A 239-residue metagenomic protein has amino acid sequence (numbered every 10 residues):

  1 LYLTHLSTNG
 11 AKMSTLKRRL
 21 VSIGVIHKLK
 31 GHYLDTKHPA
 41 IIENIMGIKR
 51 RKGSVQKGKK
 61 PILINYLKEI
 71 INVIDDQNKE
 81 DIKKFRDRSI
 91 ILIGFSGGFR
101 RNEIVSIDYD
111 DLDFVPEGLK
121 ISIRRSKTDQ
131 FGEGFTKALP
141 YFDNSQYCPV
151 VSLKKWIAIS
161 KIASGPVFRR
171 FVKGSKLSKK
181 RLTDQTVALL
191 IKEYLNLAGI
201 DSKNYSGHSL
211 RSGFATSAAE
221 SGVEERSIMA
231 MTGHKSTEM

Functional and structural regions predicted by a protein language model:
L1-M239: Extended, non-catalytic subsegments within catalytic or DNA/protein-binding/adaptor domains
